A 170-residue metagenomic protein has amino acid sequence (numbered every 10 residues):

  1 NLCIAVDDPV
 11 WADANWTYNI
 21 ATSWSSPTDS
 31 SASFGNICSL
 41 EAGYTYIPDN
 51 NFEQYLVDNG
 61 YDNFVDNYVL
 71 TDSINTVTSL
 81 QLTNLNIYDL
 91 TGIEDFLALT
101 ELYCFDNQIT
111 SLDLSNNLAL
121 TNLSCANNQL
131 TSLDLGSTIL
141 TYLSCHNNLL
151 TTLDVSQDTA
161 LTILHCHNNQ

Functional and structural regions predicted by a protein language model:
N1, L82, L135-S137, T141: Tandem repeat scaffolds
N1, L85, N107, N128 (+2 more regions): Consensus "Asn ladder" position of solenoid repeat domains
N1-L2, D154, D158, T162-N168: Ankyrin-repeat and related helical/solenoid repeat scaffolds used for protein-protein interactions
L2-E101, L118, T159: N-terminal capping/linker segments that flank leucine-rich repeat
I4, L90-I93, L112-L114, L133 (+1 more regions): Canonical leucine-rich repeat
D7-V10, L114-L118, L135-L140, V155-A160: Right-handed parallel beta-helix/beta-solenoid
V77, L99, I109, L120 (+4 more regions): Conserved hydrophobic position(s) of the canonical leucine-rich repeat
S79-L82, T100-C104, T121-C125, T141-C145 (+1 more regions): Well-ordered beta-strand segments characteristic of repetitive beta-sheet solenoids
